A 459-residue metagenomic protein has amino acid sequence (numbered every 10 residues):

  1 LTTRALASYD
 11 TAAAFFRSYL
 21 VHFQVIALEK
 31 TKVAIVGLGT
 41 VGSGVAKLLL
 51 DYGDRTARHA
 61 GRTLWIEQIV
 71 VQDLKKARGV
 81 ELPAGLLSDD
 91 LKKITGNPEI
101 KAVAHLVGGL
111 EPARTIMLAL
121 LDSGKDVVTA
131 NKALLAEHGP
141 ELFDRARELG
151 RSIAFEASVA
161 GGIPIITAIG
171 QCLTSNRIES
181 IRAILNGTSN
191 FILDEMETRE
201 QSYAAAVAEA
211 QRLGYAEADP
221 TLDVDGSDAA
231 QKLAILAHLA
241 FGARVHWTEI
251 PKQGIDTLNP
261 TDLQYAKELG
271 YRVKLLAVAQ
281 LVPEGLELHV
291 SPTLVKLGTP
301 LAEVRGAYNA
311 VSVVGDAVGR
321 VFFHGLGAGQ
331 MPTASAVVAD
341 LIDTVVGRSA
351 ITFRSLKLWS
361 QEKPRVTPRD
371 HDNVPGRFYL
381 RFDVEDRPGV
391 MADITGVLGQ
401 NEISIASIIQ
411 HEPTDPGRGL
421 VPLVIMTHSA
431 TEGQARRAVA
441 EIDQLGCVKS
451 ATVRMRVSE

Functional and structural regions predicted by a protein language model:
Y19-S123: N-terminal glycine-/serine-/threonine-rich beta1-alpha1-beta2 phosphate-ribose binding loop of Rossmann-like
A113-A119, K132-G161, I166-I169: Rossmann-fold NAD(P)-binding glycine/threonine-rich loop
D126-V128, I405: A short hydrophobic/small-residue beta-strand
I165-I178, S189-Q201, Q231-V245, D340: Oxidoreductase and adenylate-handling cofactor-binding alpha/beta cores
A205-E303, Y308-A310, G329: Substrate-binding/catalytic subdomain of NAD(P)-dependent oxidoreductase enzymes
S291-D316, Q330-M331, G399, S404-G417: Low-complexity, glycine/alanine/valine/leucine- and proline-rich hydrophobic stretches
G319-V321, G325-M331: Glycine-rich phosphate/pyrophosphate-binding beta-alpha loops
L341-E459: A conserved regulatory-domain signal marking ACT and ACT-like small-molecule sensing domains and adjacent regulatory
